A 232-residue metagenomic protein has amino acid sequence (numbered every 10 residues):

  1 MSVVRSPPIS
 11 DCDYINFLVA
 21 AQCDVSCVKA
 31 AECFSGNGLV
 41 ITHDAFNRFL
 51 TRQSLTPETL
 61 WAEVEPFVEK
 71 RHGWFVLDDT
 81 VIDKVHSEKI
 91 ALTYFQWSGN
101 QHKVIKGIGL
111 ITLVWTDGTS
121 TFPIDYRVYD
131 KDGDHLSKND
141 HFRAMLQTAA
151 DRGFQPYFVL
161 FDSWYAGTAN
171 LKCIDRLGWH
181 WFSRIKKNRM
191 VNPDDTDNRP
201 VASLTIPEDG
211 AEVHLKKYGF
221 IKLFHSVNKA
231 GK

Functional and structural regions predicted by a protein language model:
M1-L55: Gly/serine-rich nucleotide phosphate-binding loop at the start of the catalytic core of nucleotide/ADP-ribose-handling
N16, N47-S120, F224: Active-site-proximal, Lys/Arg-enriched surface segment that forms a nucleic-acid-binding/basic interface patch
S26, L60, G73-F75, G109 (+2 more regions): Generic hydrophobic, aliphatic-rich segments that mediate packing or membrane embedding
A30, G73-V85, L113, F158-A166 (+1 more regions): Short, conserved catalytic/metal-binding motifs centered on acidic residues
I41-A45, S98-P156, K232: Electropositive, glycine- and tryptophan-enriched low-complexity nucleic-acid-binding patches
V85-A91, P123-Y126, L171-K172, D194: Short, conserved acidic/polar surface loops in the N-terminal third of protein domains
Y126, D132-H135, H180-K232: An anionic, glycine-rich sequence signature occurring as long contiguous blocks
D132-T196: Domain-level cores of phosphate- or acyl-group-handling catalytic modules
